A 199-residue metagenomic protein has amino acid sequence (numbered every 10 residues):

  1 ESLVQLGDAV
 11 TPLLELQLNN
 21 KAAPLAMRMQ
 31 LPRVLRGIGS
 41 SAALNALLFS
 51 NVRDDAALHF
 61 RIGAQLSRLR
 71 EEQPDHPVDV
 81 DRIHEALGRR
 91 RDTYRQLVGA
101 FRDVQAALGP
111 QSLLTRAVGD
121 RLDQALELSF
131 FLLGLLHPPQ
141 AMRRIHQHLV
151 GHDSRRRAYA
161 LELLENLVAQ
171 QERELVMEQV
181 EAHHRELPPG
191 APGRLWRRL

Functional and structural regions predicted by a protein language model:
E1-D8, L16-Q17, A26-S40, A46-F49 (+6 more regions): Structural detector for internal amphipathic alpha-helices that build alpha-solenoid repeat scaffolds
L3, G7, N51, D55 (+7 more regions): Intrinsic-disorder-associated interaction segments
D8-K21, S40-V52, E71-G88, L108-L113 (+2 more regions): Amphipathic alpha-helical scaffolding segments comprising HEAT/armadillo-like alpha-solenoid repeats
K21-P24, V52-A57, L122, H152-S154 (+1 more regions): Short inter-helical turns and helix N-cap capping residues of alpha-solenoid HEAT/ARM repeat scaffolds
R82-L136, Q140, R144-H146: Extended repeat-based solenoid scaffolds, especially LRR ectodomains and other repeat-derived architectures
Q179-L199: Alpha-helical adaptor scaffolds
